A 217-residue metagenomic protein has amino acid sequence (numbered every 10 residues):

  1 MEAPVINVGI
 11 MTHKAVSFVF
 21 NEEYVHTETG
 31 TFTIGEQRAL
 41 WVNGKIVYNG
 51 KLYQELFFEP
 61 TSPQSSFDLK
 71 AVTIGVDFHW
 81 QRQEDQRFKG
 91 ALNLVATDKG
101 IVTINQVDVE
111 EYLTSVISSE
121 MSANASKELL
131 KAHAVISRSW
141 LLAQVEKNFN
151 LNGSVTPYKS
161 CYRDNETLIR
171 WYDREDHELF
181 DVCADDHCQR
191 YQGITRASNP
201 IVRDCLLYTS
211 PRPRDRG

Functional and structural regions predicted by a protein language model:
I6-F18: N-terminal basic/disordered segments at the start of proteins
H26, G30-D108, A197-P200, D204-L207: A contiguous strand-loop segment
Q106-E120: Residues forming anionic-ligand binding surfaces in small-molecule and nucleic-acid pockets of primarily soluble enzymes
E110, K131-A134, R138: Extracytoplasmic/secreted envelope proteins and their assembly/folding machinery, especially bacterial periplasmic
S118-L130: Second-shell loop/turn segments in exported
E120-M121, R138-F149, D186: Sec/Tat-exported extracytoplasmic proteins
L129, E146-W171: Surface-exposed patches in mature extracellular/periplasmic domains of secreted proteins
Y208-D215: Conserved small/polar residues in nucleotide/adenosyl-binding loops
